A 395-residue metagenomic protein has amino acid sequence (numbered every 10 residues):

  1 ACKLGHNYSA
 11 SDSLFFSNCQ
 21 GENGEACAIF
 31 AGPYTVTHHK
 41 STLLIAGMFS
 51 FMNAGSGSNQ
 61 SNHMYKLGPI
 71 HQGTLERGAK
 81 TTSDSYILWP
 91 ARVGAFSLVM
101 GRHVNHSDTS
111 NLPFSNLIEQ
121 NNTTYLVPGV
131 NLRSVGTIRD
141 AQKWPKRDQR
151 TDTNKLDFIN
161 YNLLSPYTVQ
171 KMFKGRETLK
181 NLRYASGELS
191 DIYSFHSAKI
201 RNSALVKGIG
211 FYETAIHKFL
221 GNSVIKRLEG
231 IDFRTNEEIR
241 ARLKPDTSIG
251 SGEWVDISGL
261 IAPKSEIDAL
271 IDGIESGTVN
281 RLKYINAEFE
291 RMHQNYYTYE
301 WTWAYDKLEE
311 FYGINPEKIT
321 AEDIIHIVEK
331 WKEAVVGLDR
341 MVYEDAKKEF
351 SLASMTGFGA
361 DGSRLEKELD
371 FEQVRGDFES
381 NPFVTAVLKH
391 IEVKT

Functional and structural regions predicted by a protein language model:
K3-Y184: Glycine-rich hexapeptide-repeat left-handed beta-helix
S110-T395: Terminal amphipathic alpha-helical/low-complexity segments used for targeting or macromolecular assembly
